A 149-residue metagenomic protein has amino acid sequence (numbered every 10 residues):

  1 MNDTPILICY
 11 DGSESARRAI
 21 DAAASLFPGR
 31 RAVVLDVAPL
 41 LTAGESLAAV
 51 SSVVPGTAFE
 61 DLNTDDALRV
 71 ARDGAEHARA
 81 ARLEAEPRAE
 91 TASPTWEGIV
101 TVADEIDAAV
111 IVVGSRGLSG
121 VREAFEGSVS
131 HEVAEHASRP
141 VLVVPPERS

Functional and structural regions predicted by a protein language model:
M1, E76-I111, R148-S149: Structural beta-alpha unit
N2-P55: Small/aliphatic-rich secondary-structure junction motif
D3, V110-H136, P146-S149: Glycine-rich, Arg-bearing micro-motifs that act as flexible, cationic patches
D21, V100, H131: Active-site phosphate/pyrophosphate- and oxyanion-stabilizing loops and adjacent acidic/basic residues in soluble
S25, D104-E105, E135: Solvent-exposed polar/charged
V33-L35, E86-E90, L142: General small-molecule cofactor/ligand-binding pocket signal
V53-R69: A short acidic, glycine-rich active-site loop that binds or catalyzes chemistry on phosphate/adenosine moieties
